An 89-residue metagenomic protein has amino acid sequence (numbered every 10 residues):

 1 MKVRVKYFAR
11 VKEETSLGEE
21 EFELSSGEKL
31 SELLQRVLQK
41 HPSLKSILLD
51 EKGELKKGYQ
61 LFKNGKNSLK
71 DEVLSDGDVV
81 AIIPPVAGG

Functional and structural regions predicted by a protein language model:
M1-G88: Ubiquitin-like/PB1-type beta-grasp interaction modules and other compact soluble beta-rich domains
